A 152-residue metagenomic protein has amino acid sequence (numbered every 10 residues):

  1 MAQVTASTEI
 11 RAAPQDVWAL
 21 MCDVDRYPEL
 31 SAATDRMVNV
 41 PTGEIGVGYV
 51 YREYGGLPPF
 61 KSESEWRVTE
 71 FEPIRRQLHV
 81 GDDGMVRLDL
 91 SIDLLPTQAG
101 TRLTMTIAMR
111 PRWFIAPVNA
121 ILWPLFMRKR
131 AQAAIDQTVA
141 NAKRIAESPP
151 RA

Functional and structural regions predicted by a protein language model:
M1-P41, G46, N141, A152: Hydrophobic ligand-binding cavity/cleft-lining segments
V4, S62, L88: Exposed loop/turn and edge beta-strand positions of beta-sandwich/beta-sheet ligand-binding modules
A6, W66-R67, I92: Residue-level detector of beta-strand structural context in well-folded domains
E9-A13, Y54, P58, L95-T97 (+1 more regions): Solvent-exposed residues in well-ordered beta-strands and their adjoining turns, especially edge/terminal strands
A13-D16, R130, A134: Short amphipathic alpha-helical segments
V38-M85, T97-R102, Q137-A152: Glycine-rich portal/gate segments that line the openings of hydrophobic small-molecule binding cavities
V80-A133: Beta-strand/loop substructures that line and gate deep hydrophobic ligand-binding cavities in soluble
